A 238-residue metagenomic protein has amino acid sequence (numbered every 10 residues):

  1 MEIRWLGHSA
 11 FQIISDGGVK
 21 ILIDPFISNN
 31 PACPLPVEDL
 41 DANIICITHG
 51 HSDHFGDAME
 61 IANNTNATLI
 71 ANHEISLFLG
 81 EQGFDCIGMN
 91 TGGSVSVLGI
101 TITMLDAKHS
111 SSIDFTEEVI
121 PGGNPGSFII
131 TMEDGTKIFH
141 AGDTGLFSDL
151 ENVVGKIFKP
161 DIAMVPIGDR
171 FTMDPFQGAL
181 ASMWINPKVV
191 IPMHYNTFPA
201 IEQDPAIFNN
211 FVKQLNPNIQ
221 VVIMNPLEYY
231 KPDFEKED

Functional and structural regions predicted by a protein language model:
M1, S15-I21, S94-T103, T131-I138 (+1 more regions): Beta-strand-turn-beta hairpins that frame and shape the catalytic cleft of phosphate-ester-processing enzymes
I3-W5, P25-A32, D85-C86, T144 (+1 more regions): Short gly/ser/thr-rich secondary-structure transition/capping motifs
Q12-H51, G56-E60, S110-I120, T144-K156: Pre-active-site segment of Zn-dependent metallo-hydrolases
L22-P25, A42-G50, I70-H73, I138-T144 (+3 more regions): Active-site neighborhood of phospho(di)ester-bond hydrolases with catalytic His/Asp-centered motifs
N29-N30, H51-F55, S76-L79, G93-S96 (+5 more regions): Active-site environment of divalent metal-dependent phosphoester hydrolases
C33-S96, I100-F115: Active-site HxH/HxHxD metal-binding segment of metal-dependent hydrolases
T68, G80-G93, K156, A179 (+1 more regions): Binuclear metal-ion centers of metallo-dependent hydrolases, dominated by the metallo-beta-lactamase
T116-G126, T131-M183: Active-site-proximal loop/helix segments of hydrolase catalytic cores
